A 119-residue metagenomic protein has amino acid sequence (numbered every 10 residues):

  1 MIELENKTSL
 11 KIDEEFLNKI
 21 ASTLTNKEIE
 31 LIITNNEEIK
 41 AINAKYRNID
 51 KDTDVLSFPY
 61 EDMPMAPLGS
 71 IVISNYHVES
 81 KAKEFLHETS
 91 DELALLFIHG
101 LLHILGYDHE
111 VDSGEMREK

Functional and structural regions predicted by a protein language model:
M1-E92, L102-K119: An acidic/histidine-cluster motif and surrounding catalytic segment that typifies divalent-metal-assisted enzyme active
L95: Conserved SAM/SAH cofactor-binding pocket of Class I
